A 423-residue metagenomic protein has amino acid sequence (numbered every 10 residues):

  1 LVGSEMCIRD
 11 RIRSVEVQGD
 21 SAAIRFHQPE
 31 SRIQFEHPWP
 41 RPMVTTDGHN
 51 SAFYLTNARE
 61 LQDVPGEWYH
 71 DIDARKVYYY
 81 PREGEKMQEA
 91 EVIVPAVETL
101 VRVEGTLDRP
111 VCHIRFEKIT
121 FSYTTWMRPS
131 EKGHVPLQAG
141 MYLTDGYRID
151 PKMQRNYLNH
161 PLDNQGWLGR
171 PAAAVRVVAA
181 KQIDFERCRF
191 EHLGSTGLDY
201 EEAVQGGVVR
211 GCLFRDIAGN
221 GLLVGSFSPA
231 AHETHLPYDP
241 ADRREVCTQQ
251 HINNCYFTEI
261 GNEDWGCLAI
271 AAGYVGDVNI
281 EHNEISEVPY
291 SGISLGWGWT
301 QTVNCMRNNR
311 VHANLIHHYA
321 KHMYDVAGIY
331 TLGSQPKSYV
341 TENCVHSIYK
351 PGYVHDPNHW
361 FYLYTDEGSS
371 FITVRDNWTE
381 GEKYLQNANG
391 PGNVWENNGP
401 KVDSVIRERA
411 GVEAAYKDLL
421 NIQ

Functional and structural regions predicted by a protein language model:
L1-I8: Short, small-residue-biased leader/transition segments that mark boundaries at the very start of proteins
V15-Q18, H27-Q34, W39-D63, D73-R75 (+3 more regions): Acidic, glycine- and Ser/Thr-rich low-complexity intrinsically disordered tracts in extracellular/secreted proteins
E83, Q88-V92, E117, S122-T125 (+5 more regions): Active-site-adjacent substrate/metal-binding segments within catalytic domains of carbohydrate-active enzymes
I93-R115, W167-K181, Y200-E202: Extracellular beta-strand-rich solenoid/capping regions of secreted or surface-exposed proteins that bind or remodel
E98, T125-E131, A172, G194-Y200 (+10 more regions): Short glycine/acidic-rich loop motifs that flank beta-strands on beta-rich extracellular proteins
C112-Y123, P161, K181-S195, V204-G219 (+6 more regions): Right-handed parallel beta-helix
H134-G166, P229-V246, Q301-V303: Intrinsically disordered, low-complexity Ser/Thr- and acidic-rich flexible linkers and loops, especially at boundaries
